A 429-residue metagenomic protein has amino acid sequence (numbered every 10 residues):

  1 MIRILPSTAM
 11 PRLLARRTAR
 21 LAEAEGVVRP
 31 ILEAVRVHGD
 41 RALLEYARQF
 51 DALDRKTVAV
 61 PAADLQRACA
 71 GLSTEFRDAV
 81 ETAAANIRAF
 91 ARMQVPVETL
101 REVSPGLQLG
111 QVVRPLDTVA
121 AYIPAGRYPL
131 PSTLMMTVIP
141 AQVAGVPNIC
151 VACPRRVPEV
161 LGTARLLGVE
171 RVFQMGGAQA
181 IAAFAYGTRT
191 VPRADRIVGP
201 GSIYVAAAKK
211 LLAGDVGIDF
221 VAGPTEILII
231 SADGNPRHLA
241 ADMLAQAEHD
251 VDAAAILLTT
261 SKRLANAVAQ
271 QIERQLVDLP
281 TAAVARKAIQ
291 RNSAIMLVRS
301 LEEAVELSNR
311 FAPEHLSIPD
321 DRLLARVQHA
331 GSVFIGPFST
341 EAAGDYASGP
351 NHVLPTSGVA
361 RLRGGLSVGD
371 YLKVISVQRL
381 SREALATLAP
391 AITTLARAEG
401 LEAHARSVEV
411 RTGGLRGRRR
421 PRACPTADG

Functional and structural regions predicted by a protein language model:
M1-D117: N-terminal Rossmann-like NAD(P)+-binding subdomain of aldehyde/semialdehyde dehydrogenases
R101-T163: Conserved small-residue-rich beta-alpha loop and adjacent elements that most often cradle the phosphate/pyrophosphate
M136-P147, R165-L167, A185-V191, K209 (+1 more regions): Alpha-helix C-terminal capping segments
G168-A254: Conserved NAD(P)+-binding/catalytic subdomain of aldehyde/semialdehyde dehydrogenases
F220-R291, I295: A conserved active-site cap/scaffold subdomain adjacent to cofactor or substrate pockets
L301, E306-R419: C-terminal core of ALDH-fold dehydrogenases
A423-C424, G429: Short, low-complexity intrinsically disordered segments enriched in A/P/G/S/L with frequent Arg, especially at protein
